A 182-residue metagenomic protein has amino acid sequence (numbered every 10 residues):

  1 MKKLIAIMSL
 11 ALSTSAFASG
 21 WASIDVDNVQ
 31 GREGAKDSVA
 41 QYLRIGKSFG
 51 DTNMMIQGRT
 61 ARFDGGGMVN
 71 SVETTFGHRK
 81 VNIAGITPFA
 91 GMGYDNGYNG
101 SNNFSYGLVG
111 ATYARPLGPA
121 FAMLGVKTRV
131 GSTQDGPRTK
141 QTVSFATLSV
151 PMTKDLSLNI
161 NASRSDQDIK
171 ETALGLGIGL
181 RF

Functional and structural regions predicted by a protein language model:
M1-W21: Cleavable N-terminal export/targeting peptides
K2-L4, M8, L148, A173 (+1 more regions): Short, functionally important structural connectors and interaction interfaces within domains
W21-D27: N-terminal topogenic module of multi-pass integral membrane proteins
N28-Q57, R62-V69, G77-T172, G179-F182: Outer-membrane beta-barrel transmembrane domain signature
